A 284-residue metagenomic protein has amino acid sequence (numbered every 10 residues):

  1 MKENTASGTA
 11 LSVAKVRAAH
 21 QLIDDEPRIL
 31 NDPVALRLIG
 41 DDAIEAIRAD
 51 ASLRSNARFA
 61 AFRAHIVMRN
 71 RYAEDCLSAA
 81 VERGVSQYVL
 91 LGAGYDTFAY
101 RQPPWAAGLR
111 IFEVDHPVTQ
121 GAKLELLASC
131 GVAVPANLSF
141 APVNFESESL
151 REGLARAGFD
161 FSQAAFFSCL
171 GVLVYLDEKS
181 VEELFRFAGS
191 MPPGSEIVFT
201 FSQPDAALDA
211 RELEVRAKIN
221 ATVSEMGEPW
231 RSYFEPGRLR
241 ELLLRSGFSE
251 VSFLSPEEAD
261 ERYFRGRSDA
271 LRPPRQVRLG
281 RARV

Functional and structural regions predicted by a protein language model:
M1-V89, A93-A141, F161: Rossmann-like AdoMet
G8, A35, A210-V284: Rossmann-like AdoMet/SAM-dependent catalytic core
L138-F140, S149-E152, Y175-M191: A short, conserved alpha-helix within the catalytic core of class I
F145: Hydrophobic pocket-lining residues within nucleotide cofactor-binding pockets
L150-F161: Short amphipathic alpha-helix with an adjacent loop that forms part of the alpha/beta core around
F159-S180: A short SAM/SAH-binding and catalytic strip from SAM-dependent methyltransferases
F166, F185-A206: Conserved beta-strand signature within the Rossmann-like core of class I S-adenosyl-L-methionine
